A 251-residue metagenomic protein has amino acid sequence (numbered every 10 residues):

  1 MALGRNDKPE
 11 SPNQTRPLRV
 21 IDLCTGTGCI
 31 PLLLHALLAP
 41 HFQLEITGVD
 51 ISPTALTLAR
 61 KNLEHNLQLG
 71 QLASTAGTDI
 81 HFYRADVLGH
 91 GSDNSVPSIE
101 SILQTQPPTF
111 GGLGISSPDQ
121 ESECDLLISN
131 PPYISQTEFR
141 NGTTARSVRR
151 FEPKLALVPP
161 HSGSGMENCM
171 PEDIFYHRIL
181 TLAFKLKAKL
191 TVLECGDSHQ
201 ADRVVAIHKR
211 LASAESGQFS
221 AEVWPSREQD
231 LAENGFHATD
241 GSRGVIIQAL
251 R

Functional and structural regions predicted by a protein language model:
M1-F139: Conserved SAM/SAH cofactor-binding pocket of Class I
I30-P31, N130, V148, I179 (+1 more regions): Residue-level signal for inorganic ion chemistry
L37, E64-H65, S101, T143-R150 (+1 more regions): Glycine-rich, phosphate-binding/catalytic loops in enzymes
H81-Y83, L155, E222: Structural signal for short hydrophobic segments within the conserved structured cores of catalytic domains across
S95, R140, Q200-V204: Residues at alpha-helix caps and immediate loop-helix transition turns in enzyme cores, especially N- and C-cap
P131-I174: Mobile active-site "lid"/loop adjacent to the S-adenosyl-L-methionine
P160-E233, T239-G244: Conserved Class I SAM-dependent methyltransferase catalytic core
Q248-R251: C-terminal lobe and adjacent flexible extensions of AdoMet/dcAdoMet transferase-like proteins
